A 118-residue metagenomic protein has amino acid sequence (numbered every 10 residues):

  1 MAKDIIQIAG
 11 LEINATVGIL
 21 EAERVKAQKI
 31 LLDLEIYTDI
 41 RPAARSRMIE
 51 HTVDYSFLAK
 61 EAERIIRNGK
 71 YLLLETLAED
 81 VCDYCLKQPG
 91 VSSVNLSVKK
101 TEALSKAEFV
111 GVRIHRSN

Functional and structural regions predicted by a protein language model:
M1-N118: N-terminal, polar/charged subdomain of small-to-medium soluble alpha/beta proteins
